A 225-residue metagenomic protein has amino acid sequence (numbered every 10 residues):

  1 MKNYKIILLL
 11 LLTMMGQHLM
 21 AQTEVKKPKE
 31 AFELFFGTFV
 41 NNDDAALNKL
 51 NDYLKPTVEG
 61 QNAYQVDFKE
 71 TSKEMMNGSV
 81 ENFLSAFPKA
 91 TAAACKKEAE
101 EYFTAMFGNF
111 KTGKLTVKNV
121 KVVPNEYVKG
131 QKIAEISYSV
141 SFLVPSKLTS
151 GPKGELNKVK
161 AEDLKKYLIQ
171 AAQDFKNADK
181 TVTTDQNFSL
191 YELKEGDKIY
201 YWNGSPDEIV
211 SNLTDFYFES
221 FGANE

Functional and structural regions predicted by a protein language model:
M1-K26: Bacterial Sec-dependent N-terminal signal peptides
K2-N3, A223-E225: Amphipathic, hydrophobic N-terminal targeting peptides for secretion and organelle import
T23-Y102: Core segments of small alpha/beta cavity-forming domains
A46-V58, V117-V120, N177, V182-N187: Short glycine-rich, low-complexity/disordered patches
E74-N157: Surface-exposed, charged secondary-structure patches
E135-S137, S141-N224: Short beta-strand edge/turn micro-motifs at domain boundaries
